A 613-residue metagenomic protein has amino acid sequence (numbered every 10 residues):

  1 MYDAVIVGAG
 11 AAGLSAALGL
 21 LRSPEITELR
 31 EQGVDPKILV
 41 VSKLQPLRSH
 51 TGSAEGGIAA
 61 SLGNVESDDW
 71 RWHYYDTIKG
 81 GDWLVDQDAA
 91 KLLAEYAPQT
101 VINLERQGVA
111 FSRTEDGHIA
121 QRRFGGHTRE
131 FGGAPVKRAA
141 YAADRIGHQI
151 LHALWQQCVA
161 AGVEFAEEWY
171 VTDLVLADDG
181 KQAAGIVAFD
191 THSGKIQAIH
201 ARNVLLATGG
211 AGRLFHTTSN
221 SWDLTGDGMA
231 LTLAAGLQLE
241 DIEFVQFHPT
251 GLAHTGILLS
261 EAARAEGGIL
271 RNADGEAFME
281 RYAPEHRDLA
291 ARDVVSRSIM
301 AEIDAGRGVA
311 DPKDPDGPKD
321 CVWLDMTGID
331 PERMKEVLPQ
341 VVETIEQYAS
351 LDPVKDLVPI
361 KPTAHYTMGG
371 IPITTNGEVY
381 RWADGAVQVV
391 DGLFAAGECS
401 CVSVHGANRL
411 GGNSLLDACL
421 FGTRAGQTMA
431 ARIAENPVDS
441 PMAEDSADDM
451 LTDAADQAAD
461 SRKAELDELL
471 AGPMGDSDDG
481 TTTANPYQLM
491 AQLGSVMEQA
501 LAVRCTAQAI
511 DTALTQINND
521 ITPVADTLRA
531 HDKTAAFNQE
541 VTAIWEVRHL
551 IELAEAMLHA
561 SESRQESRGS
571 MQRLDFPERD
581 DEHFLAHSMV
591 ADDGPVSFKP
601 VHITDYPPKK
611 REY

Functional and structural regions predicted by a protein language model:
Y2, G194-N203, V389-G392: Core beta-strand elements of the Rossmann-like FAD/NAD(P) dinucleotide-binding domain in flavoenzyme oxidoreductases
Y2-V5, A11, G19, S23-E25 (+16 more regions): Glycine- and aromatic-enriched mobile tails/lids
A60-L93: Glycine-rich active-site loop/strand segments that organize a redox cofactor
V85-E95, R138-Q156, A166, T218-G226 (+4 more regions): Short beta-strand to alpha-helix junction loop
E105-K195, H200, A207, H216 (+2 more regions): Conserved redox-cofactor binding core of oxidoreductases
L151, V159-E164, T172-D179, A184-D190 (+1 more regions): Accessory "access/gating" subregions that flank catalytic or transport cores
N203-I257, G411-T428: Glycine-rich loop(s) and the adjacent beta-strand/alpha-helix scaffold that form part
L231, L237-P359, T428, A434: An anion/pyrophosphate-binding glycine-rich loop and adjacent beta-alpha core in soluble alpha-beta enzymes
